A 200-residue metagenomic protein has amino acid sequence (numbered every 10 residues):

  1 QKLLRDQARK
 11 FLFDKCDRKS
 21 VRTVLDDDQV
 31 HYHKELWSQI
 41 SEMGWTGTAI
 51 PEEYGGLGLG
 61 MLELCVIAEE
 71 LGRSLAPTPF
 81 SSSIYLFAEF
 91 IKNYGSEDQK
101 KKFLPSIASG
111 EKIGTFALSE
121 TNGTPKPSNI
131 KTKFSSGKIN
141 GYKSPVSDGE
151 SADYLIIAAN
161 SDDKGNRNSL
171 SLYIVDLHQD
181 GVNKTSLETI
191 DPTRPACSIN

Functional and structural regions predicted by a protein language model:
Q1, L12, G44, P51 (+6 more regions): Buried hydrophobic positions in well-ordered alpha/beta secondary-structure cores of metabolic enzymes
Q1-S81, K102, S106: Amphipathic, small/basic residue-rich leader segments at the start of a protein or domain
L59-G60, P125-S128, D148-A152, N166-S169 (+1 more regions): Short glycine/proline-enriched turns and hinge-like loops at secondary-structure junctions
C65-A68, A88-I91, L104, I156 (+1 more regions): Conserved protein kinase catalytic domain
A76-D98: N-terminal glycine-rich flavin-associated loop
S109-E120: A short, Trp-centered hydrophobic/proline-enriched beta-strand micro-motif
A117, N140-L187: A short core secondary-structure module
P125-K131, P145-V146, H178-N200: Flexible, small-/acidic-enriched active-site or ligand-binding loops
